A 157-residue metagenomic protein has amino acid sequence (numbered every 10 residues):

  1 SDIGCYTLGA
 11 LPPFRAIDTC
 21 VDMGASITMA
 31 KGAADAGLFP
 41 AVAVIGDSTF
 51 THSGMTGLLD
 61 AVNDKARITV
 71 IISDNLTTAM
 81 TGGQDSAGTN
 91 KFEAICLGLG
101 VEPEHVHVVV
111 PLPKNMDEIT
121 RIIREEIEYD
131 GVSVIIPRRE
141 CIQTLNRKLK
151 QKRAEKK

Functional and structural regions predicted by a protein language model:
I3-A79: Thiamine diphosphate
I3-C5, N75-T77, L112-P113, R138-Q143: Glycine-rich beta-alpha junction loops
R15-D18, N75-D85, E104-P111, R153-K156: Short beta-alpha connecting loops at secondary-structure transitions that line or flank enzyme active sites
A33-D35, D60-N63, G98, I123-Y129: A general structural signal for short secondary-structure junctions and capping/turn motifs
L38, K65-I68, P103, Y129-V134: Active-site lining segments that contact anionic ligands and/or coordinate catalytic metals
F39, D85-E125: Conserved thiamine diphosphate
S53, E118, I122, I135: Short acidic active-site motifs
R124-K157: Glycine/aspartate-rich loop-and-adjacent alpha/beta segment that forms the canonical ThDP
